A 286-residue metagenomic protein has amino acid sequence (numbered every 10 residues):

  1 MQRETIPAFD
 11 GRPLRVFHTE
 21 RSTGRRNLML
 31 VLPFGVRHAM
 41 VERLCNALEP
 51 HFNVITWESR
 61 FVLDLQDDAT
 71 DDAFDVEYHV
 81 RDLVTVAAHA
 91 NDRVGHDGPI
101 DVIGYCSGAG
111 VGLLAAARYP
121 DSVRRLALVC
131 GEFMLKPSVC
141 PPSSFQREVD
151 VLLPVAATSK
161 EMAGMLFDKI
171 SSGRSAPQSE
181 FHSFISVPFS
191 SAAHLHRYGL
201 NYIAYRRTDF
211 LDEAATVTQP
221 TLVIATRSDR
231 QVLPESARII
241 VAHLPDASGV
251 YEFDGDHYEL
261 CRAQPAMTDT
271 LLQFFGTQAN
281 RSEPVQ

Functional and structural regions predicted by a protein language model:
R12-D67: Conserved HGGG/HGGXW glycine-rich cap/lid loop of the alpha/beta-hydrolase fold
T56-I103: Active-site loop/oxyanion-hole signature of alpha/beta-hydrolase fold enzymes
G104-G108, G112: Gly/Ala-rich beta-loop-alpha elbow adjacent to hydrolase catalytic centers
A117, R125-V155: Flexible "cap/lid" loop of the alpha/beta hydrolase fold
S138, A157-E213: Conserved alpha/beta-hydrolase catalytic His-Asp/Glu region
V217, V223-A225: Short beta-strand/loop motif that positions the catalytic acidic residue of the alpha/beta-hydrolase fold
S228-V232: Acidic catalytic loop of the alpha/beta-hydrolase fold
G255-A266: Catalytic histidine-centered segment of alpha/beta-hydrolase-like enzymes
